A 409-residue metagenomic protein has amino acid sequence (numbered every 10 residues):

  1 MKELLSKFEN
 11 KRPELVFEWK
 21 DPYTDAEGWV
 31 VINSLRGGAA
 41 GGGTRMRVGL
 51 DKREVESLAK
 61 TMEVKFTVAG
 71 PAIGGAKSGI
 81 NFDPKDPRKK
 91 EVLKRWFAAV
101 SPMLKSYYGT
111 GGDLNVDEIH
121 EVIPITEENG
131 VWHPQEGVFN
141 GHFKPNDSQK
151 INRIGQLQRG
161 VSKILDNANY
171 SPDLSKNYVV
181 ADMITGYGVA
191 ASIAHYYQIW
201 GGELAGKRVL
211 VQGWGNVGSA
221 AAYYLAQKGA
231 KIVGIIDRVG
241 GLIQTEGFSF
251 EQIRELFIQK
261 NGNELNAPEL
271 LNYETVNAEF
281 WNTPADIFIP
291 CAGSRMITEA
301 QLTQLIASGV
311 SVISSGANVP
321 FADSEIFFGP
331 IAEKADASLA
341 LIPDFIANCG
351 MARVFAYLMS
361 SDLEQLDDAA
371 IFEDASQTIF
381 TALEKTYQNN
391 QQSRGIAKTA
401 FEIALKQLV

Functional and structural regions predicted by a protein language model:
M1-K20: Short, Gly/Pro- and small/polar-rich lid/capping loops
Y23-R36, T67-A72: N-terminal glycine-rich anion-binding loops that anchor highly charged ligand groups
I32-V64: N-terminal cap/recognition module
T67-A72, K77-L204: Glycine/serine-rich phosphate-binding loop and adjoining beta1-alpha1 elements at the start of nucleotide-handling
N167-P284: Glycine-rich phosphate/diphosphate-binding loop of Rossmann-like nucleotide-binding domains
G240-L341: Rossmann-like adenosine-cofactor binding region
I306-V409: Adenosine-phosphate binding glycine-rich loop
